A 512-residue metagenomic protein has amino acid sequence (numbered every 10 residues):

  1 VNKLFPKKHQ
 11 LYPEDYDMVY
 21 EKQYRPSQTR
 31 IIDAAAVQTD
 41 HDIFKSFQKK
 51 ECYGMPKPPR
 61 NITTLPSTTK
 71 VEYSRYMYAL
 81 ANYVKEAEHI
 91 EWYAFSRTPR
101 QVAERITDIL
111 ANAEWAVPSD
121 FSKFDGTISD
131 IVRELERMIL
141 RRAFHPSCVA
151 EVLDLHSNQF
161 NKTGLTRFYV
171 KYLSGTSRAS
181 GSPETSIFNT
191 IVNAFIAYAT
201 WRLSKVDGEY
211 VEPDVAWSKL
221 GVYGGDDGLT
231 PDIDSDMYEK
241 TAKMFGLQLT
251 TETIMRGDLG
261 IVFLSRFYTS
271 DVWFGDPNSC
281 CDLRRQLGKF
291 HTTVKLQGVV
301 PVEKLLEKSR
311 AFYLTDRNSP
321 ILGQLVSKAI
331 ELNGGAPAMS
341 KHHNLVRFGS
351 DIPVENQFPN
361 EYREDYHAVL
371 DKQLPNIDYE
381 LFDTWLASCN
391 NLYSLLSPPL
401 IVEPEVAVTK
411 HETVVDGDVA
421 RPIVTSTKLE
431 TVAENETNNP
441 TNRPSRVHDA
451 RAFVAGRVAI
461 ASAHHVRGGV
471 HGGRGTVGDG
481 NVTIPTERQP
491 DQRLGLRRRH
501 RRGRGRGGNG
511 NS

Functional and structural regions predicted by a protein language model:
V1-N511: Viral RNA-dependent RNA polymerase
